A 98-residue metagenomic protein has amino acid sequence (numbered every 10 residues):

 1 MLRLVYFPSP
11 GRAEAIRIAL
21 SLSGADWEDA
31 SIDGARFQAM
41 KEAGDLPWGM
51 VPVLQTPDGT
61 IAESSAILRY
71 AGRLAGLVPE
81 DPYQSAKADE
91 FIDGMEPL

Functional and structural regions predicted by a protein language model:
M1-L98: GST-like domain detector, emphasizing the conserved glutathione-binding G-site in the N-terminal thioredoxin-like
